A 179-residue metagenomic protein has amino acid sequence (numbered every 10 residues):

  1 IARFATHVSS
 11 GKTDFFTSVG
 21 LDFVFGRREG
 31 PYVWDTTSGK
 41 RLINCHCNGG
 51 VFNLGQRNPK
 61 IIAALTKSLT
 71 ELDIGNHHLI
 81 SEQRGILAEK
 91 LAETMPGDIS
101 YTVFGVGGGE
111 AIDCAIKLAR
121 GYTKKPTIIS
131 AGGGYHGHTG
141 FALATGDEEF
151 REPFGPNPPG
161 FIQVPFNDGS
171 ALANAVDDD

Functional and structural regions predicted by a protein language model:
I1-E29: Active-site-adjacent loop/helix segments that line or gate small-molecule/cofactor pockets in enzymes
D22-C45: Active-site and channel-lining beta-strand-loop segments that bind or position nucleotide-derived/phosphorylated
F25, F52-L54, A142-L143, F154: Short clusters of hydrophobic/aromatic residues that line enzyme substrate/ligand-binding pockets
F25, R57, Q83, V164-N167: Short secondary-structure boundary/capping elements
V33, F52-G55, I162-Q163: Short, well-ordered beta-strand elements within core beta-sheets of diverse protein domains
R41-K125: Glycine-rich loop-to-alpha-helix module at the N-terminal edge of alpha/beta enzyme cores
E89-D179: PLP-dependent aspartate aminotransferase-fold enzymes
